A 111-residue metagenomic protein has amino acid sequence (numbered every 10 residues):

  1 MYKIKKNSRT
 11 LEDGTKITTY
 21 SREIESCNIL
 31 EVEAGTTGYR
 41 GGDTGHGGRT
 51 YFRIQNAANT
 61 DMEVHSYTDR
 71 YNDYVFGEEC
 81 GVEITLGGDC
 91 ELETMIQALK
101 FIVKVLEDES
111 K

Functional and structural regions predicted by a protein language model:
M1-K111: Positively charged, low-complexity terminal tracts and the immediately adjacent first secondary-structure elements
